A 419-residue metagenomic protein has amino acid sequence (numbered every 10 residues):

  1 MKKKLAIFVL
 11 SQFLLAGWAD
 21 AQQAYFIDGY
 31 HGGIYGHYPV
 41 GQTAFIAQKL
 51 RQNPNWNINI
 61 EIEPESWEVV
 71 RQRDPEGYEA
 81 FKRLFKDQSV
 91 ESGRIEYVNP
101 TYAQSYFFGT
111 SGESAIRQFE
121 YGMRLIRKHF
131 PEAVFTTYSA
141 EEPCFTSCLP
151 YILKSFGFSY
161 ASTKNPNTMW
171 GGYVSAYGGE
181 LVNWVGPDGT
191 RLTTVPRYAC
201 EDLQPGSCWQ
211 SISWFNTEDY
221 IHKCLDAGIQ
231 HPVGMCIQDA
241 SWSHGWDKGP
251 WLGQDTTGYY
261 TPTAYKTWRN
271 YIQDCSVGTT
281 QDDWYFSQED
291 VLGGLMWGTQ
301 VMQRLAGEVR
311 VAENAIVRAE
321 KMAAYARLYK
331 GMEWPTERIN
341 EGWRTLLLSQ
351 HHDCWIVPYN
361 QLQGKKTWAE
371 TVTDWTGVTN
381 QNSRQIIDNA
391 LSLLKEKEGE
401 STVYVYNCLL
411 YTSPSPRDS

Functional and structural regions predicted by a protein language model:
M1-K4: Positively charged n-region of N-terminal signal peptides that target proteins for export
F8-A16: Bacterial N-terminal signal peptides
G17-A21: Sec/Tat signal peptide C-region and signal peptidase I cleavage site
Q22-T402, C408-L409: Catalytic-domain carbohydrate-binding cleft regions of carbohydrate-active enzymes
Y411-D418: Conserved small/polar residues in nucleotide/adenosyl-binding loops
